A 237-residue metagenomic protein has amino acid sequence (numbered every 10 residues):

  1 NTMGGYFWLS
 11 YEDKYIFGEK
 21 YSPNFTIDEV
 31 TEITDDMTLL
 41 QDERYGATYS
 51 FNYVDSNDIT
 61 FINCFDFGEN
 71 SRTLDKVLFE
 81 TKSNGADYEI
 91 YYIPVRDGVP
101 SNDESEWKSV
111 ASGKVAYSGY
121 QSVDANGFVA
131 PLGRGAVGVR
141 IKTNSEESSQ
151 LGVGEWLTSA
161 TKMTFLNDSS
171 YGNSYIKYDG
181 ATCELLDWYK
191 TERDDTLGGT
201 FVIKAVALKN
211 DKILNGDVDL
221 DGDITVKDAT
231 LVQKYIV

Functional and structural regions predicted by a protein language model:
N1-G5: Catalytic nucleophile-His microenvironment captured as a short glycine-rich beta-strand/loop that brackets
S10: Zinc-coordinating Cys/His ligand positions in small cysteine/histidine-rich zinc-finger domains
D13-G98, R134, K142-D211: Beta-sheet-rich sandwich/jelly-roll-like modules and their strand-loop junctions
T60-N63, L78, K108-V110, S122-N126: Short structured motifs
E104-Y117: Solvent-exposed serine/threonine-rich low-complexity stretches and specific carbohydrate-binding patches
Q121-G135: Short, surface-exposed tryptophan/glycine-enriched loops that mediate extracellular molecular recognition
I213-D221: Acidic, divalent-cation-chelating loop motifs in proteins
L220-V237: Alpha-helical segments with a strong preference for the paired helices of cellulosomal dockerin domains
